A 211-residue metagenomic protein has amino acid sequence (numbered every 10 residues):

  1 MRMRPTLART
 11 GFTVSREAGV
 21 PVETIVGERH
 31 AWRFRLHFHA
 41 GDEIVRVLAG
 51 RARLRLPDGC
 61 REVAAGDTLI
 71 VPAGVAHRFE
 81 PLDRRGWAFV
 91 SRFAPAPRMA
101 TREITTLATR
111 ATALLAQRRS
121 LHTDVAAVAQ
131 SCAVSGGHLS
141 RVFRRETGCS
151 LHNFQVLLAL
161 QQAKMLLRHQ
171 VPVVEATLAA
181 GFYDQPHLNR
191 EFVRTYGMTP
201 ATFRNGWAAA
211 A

Functional and structural regions predicted by a protein language model:
M1-R51, R61: Generic protein-terminus/edge-of-domain signal
R2, R190-A211: …primarily DNA-binding HTH/wHTH and HhH modules…
L54-R55, V71, H77-D83: Short beta-strand His + acidic residue motifs that chelate non-heme Fe in jelly-roll/DSBH and cupin folds
D58-A73: Short acidic-glycine-tyrosine-enriched beta hairpin
T68-V71, D83-P97: A short hydrophobic beta-strand segment most commonly corresponding to one strand of the jelly-roll/cupin
R110-D124, F143, T147, Q162-V173 (+3 more regions): Basic, amphipathic alpha-helical hairpins
A126-S135, L139, F143, A176-Y183 (+2 more regions): Append "Primarily bacterial transcriptional regulators
R145-Q185, N205-A211: Terminal helix-turn-helix DNA-binding modules in bacterial transcription factors
